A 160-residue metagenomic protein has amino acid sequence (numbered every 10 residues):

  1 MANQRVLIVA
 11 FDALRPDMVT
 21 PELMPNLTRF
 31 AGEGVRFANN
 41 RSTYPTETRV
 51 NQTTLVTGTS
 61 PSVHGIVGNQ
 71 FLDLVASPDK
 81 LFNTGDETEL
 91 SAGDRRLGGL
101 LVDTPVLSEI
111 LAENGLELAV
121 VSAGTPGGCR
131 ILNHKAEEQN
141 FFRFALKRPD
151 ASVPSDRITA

Functional and structural regions predicted by a protein language model:
M1-A2, T48, A112-E113: Extracellular/periplasmic catalytic domains that process cell-envelope and extracellular macromolecules
M1-Q4, T20, L97: N-terminal secretory/membrane-targeting segments
N3-D17, R29-F30, L55, L111: Beta-strand elements within well-structured catalytic alpha/beta cores of enzymes that handle phosphate/sulfate esters
Q4, P25, V50, V102-E109: A structural signal for well-ordered alpha-helical segments within the folded catalytic domains of diverse enzymes
V9-F11, F37-A38, T48, G85-R95: Glycine-/proline-rich flexible loop or hinge segments
R15, P45, G124-G128: Short, solvent-exposed loop/turn segments at secondary-structure junctions
V19-H64, Q70, E117-V120: Short, structured active-site-proximal loop/turn typified by the sulfatase FGly-forming signature C/S-X-P-X-R
T59-S60, G65-A160: His/Asp/Glu-rich, glycine-adjacent segments that coordinate divalent cations and/or stabilize oxyanion chemistry on
